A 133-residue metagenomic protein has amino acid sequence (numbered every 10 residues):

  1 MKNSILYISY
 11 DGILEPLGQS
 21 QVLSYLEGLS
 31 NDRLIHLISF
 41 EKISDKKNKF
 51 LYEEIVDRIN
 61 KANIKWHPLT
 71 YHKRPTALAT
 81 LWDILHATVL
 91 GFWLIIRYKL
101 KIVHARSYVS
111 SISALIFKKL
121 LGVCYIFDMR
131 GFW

Functional and structural regions predicted by a protein language model:
M1-E54, A62-I64: N-terminal subdomain of nucleotide-sugar transferases
I5-L6, K118-W133: Active-site proximal beta-strand in glycosyltransferases
Y25, I55, A87-G91: A general structural detector for well-ordered alpha-helical segments in enzyme core domains, enriched
S39, S107, F127-G131: A cross-domain feature marking catalytic cores of carbohydrate-active enzymes and several ubiquitous metabolic/repair
S44, K73-P75, W133: Feature marks short, surface-exposed loop/turn motifs that line or immediately flank catalytic pockets and channel
E53-D57, L121-G122: Short, hinge-like loop/turn segments at secondary-structure boundaries
K61-I102, V109-L121: An amphipathic, basic-hydrophobic alpha-helix
